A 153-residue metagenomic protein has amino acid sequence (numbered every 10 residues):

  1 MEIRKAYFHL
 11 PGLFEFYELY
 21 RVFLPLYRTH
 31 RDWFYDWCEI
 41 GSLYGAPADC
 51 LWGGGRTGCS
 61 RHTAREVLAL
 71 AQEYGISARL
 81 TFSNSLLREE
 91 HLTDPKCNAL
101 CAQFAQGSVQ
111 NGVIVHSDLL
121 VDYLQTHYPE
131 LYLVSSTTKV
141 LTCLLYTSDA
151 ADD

Functional and structural regions predicted by a protein language model:
M1-C38: N-terminal basic/disordered segments at the start of proteins
G12-F16, G41, G45-H127, Y132-V140: Active-site beta->alpha loop and helix N-cap motifs at the rims of alpha/beta catalytic domains
L19-P25, Y123-H127, L145: A short acidic, amphipathic alpha-helical/loop segment
Y146-A151: Conserved small/polar residues in nucleotide/adenosyl-binding loops
